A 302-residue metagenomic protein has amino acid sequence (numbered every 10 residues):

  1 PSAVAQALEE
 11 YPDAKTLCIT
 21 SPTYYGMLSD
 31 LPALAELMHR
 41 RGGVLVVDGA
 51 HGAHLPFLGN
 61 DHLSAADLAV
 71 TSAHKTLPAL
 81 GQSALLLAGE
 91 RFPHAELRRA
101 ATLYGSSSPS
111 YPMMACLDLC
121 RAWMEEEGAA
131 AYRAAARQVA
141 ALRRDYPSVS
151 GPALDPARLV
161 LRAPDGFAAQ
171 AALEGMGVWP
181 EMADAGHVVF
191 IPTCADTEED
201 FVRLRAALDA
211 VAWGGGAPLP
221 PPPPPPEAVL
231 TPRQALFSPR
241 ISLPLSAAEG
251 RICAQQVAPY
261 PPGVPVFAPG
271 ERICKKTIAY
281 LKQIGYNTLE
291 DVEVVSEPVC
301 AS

Functional and structural regions predicted by a protein language model:
P1-S150, A163: Conserved PLP-enzyme active-site core in the AAT-like
T23-Y25, F92, D165-F167, D196 (+1 more regions): Residues that cap or initiate secondary-structure elements
G52, S72, T76-A79, L86-L87 (+6 more regions): Residue-level preference for alpha-helix termini and adjacent loops
L86-A88, L161, P192, V294: Hydrophobic side chains in beta-strands
P147-P269, K275, Y280-Y286: Conserved C-terminal alpha-helix-loop-beta "cap" of PLP-dependent enzymes that closes/shapes the active-site mouth
L208-V211, G285-S302: Surface-exposed interaction regions enriched in Ser/Thr/Asp/Glu that occur as long low-complexity tracts or repetitive
